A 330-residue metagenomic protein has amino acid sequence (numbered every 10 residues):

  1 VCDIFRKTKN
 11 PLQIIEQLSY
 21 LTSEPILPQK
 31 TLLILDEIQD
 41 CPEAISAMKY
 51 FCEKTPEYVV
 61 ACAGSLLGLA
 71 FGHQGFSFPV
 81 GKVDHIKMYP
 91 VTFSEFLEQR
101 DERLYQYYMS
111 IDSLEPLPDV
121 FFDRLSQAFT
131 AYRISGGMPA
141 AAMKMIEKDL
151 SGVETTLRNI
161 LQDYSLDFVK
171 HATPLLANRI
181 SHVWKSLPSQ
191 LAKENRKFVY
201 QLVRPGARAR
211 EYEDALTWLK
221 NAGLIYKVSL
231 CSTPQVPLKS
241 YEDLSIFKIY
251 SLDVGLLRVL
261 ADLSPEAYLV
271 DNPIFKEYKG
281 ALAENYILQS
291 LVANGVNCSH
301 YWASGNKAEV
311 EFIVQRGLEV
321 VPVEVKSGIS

Functional and structural regions predicted by a protein language model:
C2-Q29: Short glycine-rich substrate-engagement loop in P-loop NTPases that contacts/grips substrate
D3-K7, I38-M48, G72-H73: Conserved ATPase-coupling elements of RecA-like P-loop NTPase cores
I26-A44: Conserved P-loop NTPase "ATPase switch" module shared by AAA+ and STAND
I34, V59-S65, K87, F96: Structural recognition of the conserved hydrophobic beta-strand(s) that form the central parallel beta-sheet of P-loop
I45-G68: Conserved catalytic/switch belt of AAA+ P-loop NTPases
H73-A192: Interdomain motor-coupling "hinge/lid" segment immediately C-terminal to the ATP-binding subdomain of NTP-driven enzymes
A142-E319: Accessory nucleic acid-recognition modules appended to NTPase machines
L318-I329: Active-site ExK catalytic segment of metal-dependent nucleases
